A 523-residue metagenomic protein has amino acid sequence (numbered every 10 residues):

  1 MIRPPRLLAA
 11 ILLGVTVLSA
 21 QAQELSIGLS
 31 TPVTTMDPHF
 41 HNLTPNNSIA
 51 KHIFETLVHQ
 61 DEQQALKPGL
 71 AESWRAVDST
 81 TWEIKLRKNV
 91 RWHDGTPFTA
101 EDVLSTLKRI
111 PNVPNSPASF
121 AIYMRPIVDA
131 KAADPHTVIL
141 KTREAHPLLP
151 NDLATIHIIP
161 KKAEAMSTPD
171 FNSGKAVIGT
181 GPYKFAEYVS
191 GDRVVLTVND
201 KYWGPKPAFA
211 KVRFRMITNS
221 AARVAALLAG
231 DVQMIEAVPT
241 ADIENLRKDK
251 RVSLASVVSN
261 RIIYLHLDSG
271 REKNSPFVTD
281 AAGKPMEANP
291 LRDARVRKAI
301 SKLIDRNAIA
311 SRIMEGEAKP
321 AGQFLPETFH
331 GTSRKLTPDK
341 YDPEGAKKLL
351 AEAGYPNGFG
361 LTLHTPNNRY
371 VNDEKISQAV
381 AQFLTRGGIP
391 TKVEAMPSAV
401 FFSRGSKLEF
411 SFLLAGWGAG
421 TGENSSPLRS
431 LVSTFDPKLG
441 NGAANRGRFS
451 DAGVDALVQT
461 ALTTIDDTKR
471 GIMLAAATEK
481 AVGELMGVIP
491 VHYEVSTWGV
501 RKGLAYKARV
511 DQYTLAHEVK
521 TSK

Functional and structural regions predicted by a protein language model:
M1-A9: Bacterial N-terminal signal peptides that target proteins for export
V17-A22: Sec/Tat signal peptide C-region and signal peptidase I cleavage site
G28-D78, S105-K108, N112-N115, A176-T180: N-terminal lobe/hinge region of extracytoplasmic solute-binding protein
H59-E62, R75, R87-A118, D129-A130 (+4 more regions): Extracytoplasmic/periplasmic ligand-capture domains
R75, S119-E164: Surface-exposed binding/hinge segments that line and control ligand-binding clefts or catalytic entry sites
T81-K88, L107, H136-H146, L196-V198: Short, hydrophobic/aromatic-enriched beta-strand segments in well-ordered soluble domains
L349, W498-K523: Long beta-strand-rich cores associated with HINT superfamily self-processing modules
V491: Glycine-rich and polybasic anion-binding loops at the starts of cofactor/ligand-binding domains
